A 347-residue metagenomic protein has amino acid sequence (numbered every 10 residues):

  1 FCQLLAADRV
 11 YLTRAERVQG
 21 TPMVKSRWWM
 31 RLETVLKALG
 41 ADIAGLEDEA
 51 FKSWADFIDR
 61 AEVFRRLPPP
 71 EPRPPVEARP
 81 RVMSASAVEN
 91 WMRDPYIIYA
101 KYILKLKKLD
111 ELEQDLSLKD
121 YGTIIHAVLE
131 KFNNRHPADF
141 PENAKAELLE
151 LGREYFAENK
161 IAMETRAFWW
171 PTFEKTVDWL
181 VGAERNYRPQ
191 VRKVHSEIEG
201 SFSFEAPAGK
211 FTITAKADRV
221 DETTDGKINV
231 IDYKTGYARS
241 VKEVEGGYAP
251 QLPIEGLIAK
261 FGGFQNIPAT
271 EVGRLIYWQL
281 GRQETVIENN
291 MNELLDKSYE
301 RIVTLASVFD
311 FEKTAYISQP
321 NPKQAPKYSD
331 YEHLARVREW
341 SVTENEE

Functional and structural regions predicted by a protein language model:
F1-D42, K234-G236, V241-E243: Conserved C-terminal motor-coupling region of P-loop helicases
L12-T13, R73, E77-S86, K105-D115 (+6 more regions): Glycine- and acidic
E16-Q19, R27, T34-K52, A146 (+1 more regions): Metal-dependent nuclease catalytic regions and adjoining charged, substrate-binding loops involved in nucleic-acid end
M30-K131, V194, P322-K323, K327-R336 (+1 more regions): C-terminal, charged and often intrinsically disordered regions of DNA end-processing helicases and nucleases
P80, V88-Y96, E113-I124, A144 (+8 more regions): Secondary-structure capping and boundary motifs in well-ordered enzyme cores
P95-L106, L148-R153, D221-K234, R274-Q279 (+1 more regions): Active-site-adjacent bridging/hinge elements
I124-E205, N289: A non-catalytic, helix-rich entry segment at domain boundaries
H195-G263: Non-catalytic protein-protein interaction segments used by genome-maintenance enzymes to assemble and couple activities
